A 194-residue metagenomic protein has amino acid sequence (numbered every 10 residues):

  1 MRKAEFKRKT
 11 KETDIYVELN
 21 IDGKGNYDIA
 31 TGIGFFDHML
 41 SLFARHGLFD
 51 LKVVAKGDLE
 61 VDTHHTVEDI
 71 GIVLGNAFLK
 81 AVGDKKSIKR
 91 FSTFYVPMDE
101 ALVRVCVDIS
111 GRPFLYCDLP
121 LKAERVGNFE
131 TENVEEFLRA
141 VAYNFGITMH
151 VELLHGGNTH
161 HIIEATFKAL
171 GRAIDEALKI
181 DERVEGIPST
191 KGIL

Functional and structural regions predicted by a protein language model:
M1-L194: Structural preference for solvent-exposed beta-strand-turn elements and adjacent flexible terminal/loop segments within
